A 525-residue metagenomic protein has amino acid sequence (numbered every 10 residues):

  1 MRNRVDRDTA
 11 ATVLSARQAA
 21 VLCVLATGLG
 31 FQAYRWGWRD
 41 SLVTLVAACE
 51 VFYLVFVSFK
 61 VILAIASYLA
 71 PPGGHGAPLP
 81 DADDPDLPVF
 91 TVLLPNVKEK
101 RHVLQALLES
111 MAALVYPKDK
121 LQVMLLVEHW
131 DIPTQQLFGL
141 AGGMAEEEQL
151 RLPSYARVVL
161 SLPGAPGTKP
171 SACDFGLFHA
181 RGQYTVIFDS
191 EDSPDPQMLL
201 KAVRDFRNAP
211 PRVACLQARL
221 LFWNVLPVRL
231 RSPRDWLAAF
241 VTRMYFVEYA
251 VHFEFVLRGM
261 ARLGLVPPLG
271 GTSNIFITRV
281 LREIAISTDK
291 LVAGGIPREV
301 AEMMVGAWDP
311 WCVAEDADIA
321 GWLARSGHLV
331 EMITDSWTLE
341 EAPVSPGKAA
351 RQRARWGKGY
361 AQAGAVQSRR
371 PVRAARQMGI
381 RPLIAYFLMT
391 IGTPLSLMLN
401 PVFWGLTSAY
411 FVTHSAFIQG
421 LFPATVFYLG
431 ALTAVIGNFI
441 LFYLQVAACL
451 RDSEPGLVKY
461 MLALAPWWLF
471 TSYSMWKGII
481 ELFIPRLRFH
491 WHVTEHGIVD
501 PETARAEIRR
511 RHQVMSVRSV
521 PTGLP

Functional and structural regions predicted by a protein language model:
M1-T12, L54-V89, A113, R369-Y386 (+1 more regions): Juxtamembrane C-terminal module of membrane proteins
P88-T91, Q122, D318: Cell-envelope/extracellular polymer assembly enzymes that use nucleotide-activated donors
E109-K120: Short, acidic, metal-binding catalytic loop of nucleotide-sugar glycosyltransferases
D119-W130, R157-L162: Short beta-strand/loop segment that forms part of the nucleotide-sugar
G142-Y155, L160-G182, P196-V313, A324 (+1 more regions): Long helical/loop segments within the catalytic core of UDP-sugar-dependent glycosyltransferases, especially the large
T185: Short aromatic/hydrophobic "clamp" motif used to bind/position activated sugar donors
D189-S193: The conserved acidic donor/metal-binding loop of glycosyltransferases
A317-T338: Catalytic donor-sugar/metal-binding loop of nucleotide-sugar-dependent glycosyltransferases
